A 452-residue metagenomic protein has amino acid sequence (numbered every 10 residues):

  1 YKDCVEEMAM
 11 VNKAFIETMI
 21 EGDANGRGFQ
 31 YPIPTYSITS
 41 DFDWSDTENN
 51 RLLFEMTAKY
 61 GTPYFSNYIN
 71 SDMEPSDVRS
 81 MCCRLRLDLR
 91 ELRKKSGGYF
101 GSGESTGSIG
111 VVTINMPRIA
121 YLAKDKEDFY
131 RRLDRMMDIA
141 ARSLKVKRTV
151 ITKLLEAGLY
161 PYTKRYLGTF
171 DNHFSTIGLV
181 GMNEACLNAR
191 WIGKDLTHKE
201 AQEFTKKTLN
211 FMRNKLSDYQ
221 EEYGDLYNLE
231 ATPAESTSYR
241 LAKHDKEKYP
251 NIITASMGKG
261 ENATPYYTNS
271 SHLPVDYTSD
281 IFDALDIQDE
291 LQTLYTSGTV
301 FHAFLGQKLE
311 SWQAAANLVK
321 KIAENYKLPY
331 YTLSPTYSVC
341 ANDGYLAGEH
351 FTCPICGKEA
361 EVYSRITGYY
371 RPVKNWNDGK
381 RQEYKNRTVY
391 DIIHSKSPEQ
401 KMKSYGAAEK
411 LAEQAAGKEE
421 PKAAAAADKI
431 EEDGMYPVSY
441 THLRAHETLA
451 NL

Functional and structural regions predicted by a protein language model:
Y1-D171, I192, H198-I355, E359-V362: Conserved catalytic cores of very large enzyme subunits
Y166-A185: Core structural elements
A185-C186, Y363: Buried hydrophobic packing segments
S338-I355, R371-Y436: Intrinsic, low-complexity terminal and presequence regions
A360-V373: Short acidic, low-complexity intrinsically disordered linear motifs used for protein-protein interactions
V438-T448: Conserved small/polar residues in nucleotide/adenosyl-binding loops
L452: Cytosolic catalytic cores of cyclic-nucleotide second-messenger enzymes
